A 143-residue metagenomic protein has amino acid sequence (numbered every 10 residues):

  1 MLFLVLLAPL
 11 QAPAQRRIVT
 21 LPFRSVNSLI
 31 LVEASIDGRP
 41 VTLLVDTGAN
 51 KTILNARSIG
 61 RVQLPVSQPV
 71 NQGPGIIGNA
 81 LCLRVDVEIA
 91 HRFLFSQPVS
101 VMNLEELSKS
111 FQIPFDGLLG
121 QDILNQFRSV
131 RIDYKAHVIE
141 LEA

Functional and structural regions predicted by a protein language model:
F3-A143: Pepsin/retropepsin-fold aspartyl endopeptidases
